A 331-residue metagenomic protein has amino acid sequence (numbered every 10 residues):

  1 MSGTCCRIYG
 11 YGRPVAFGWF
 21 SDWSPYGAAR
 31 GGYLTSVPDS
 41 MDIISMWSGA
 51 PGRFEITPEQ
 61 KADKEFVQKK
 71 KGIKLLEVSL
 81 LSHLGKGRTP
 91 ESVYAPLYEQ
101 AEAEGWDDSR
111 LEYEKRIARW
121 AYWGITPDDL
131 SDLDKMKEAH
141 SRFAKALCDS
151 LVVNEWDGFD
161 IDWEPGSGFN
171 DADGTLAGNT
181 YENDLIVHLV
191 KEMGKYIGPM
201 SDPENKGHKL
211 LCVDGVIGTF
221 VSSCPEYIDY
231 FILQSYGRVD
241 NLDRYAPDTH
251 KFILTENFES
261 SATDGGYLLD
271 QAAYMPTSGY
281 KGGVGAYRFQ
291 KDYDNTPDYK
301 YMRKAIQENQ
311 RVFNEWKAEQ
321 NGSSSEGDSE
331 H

Functional and structural regions predicted by a protein language model:
M1-H331: Secreted glycan hydrolases and related glycan-binding modules that recognize and/or cleave
